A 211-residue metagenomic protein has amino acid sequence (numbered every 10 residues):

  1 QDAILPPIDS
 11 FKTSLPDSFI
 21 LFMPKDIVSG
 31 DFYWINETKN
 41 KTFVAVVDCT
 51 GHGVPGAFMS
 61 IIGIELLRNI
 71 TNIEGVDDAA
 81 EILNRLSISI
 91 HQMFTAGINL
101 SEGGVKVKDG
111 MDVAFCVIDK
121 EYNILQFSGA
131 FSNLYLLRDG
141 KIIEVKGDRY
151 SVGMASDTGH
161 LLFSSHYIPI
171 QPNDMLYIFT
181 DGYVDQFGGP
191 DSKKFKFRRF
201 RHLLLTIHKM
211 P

Functional and structural regions predicted by a protein language model:
Q1-L176: … and, occasionally, acidic/histidine-rich disordered N-termini of signaling adaptors
H166-I178, Y183-P211: C-terminal catalytic subdomain
